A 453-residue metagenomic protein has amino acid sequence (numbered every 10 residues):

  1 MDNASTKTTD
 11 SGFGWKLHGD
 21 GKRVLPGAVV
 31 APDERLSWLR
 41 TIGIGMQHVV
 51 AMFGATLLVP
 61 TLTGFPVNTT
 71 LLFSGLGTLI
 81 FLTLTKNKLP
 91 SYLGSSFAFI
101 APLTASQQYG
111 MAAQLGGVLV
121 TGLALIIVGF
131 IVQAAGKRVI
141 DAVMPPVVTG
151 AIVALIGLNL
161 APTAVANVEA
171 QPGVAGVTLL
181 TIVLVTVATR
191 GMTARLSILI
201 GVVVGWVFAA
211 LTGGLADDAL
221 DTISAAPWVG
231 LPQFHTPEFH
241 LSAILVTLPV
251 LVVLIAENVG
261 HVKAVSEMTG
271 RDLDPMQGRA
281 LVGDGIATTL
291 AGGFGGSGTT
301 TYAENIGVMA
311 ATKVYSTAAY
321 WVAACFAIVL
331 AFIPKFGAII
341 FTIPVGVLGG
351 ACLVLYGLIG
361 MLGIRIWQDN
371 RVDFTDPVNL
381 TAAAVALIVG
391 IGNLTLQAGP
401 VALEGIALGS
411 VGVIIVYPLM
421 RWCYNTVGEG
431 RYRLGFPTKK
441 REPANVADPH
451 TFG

Functional and structural regions predicted by a protein language model:
M1-G43, D217-Q233, E267-G270, A280 (+1 more regions): Intrinsically disordered, low-complexity non-transmembrane regions of multi-pass membrane transporters
D2-P90, A98-G110: N-terminal signal-anchor module of multipass membrane proteins
G19-G21, M52, T56, G205-G292 (+1 more regions): Membrane-embedded hairpin module used as a gating/binding unit in multi-pass transport and secretion proteins
P26-I42, V59-L82, L248-T317: Membrane-embedded helical hairpins/re-entrant loop segments and their flanking transmembrane helices within multi-pass
P60-N68, F97-G110, V265, G270 (+3 more regions): Membrane-interfacial helix-loop connectors
F65-L71, N87-F99, I140-T149, A194-I200 (+6 more regions): Short, non-helical or kinked segments that cap or interrupt transmembrane helices
P102-G110, T186, N305-Y320, F326-L330: Interfacial segments of multi-pass membrane proteins
Q108-A216, F326-R431: Membrane-embedded alpha-helical modules
